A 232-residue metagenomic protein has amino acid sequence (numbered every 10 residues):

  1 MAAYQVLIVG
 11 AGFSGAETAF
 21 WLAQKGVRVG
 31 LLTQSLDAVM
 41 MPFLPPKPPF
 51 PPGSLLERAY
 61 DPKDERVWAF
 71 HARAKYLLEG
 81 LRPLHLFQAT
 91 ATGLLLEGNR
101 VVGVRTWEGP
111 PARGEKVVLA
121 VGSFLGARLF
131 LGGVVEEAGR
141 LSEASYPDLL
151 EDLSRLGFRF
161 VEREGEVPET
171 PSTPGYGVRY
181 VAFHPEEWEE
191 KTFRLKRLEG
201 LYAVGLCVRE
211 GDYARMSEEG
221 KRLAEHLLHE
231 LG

Functional and structural regions predicted by a protein language model:
A2-S14: Beta1/beta-strand and adjacent pyrophosphate-binding region of the FAD-binding site in flavoprotein oxidoreductases
A2-Y4, W107-K116: Core beta-strand elements of the Rossmann-like FAD/NAD(P) dinucleotide-binding domain in flavoenzyme oxidoreductases
F13-S14, L36-D37, G109-P111, F124-L125 (+3 more regions): Short, glycine-/Ser/Thr-/acidic-enriched flexible segments
T18-E97, E108, A120-S172, A203: Conserved N-terminal/central alpha/beta ligand/cofactor-binding core
W21, G133-S142, G205-L231: A conserved FAD-binding loop/helix module that cradles the flavin
K63, V117, L228: Catalytic, metal-anchored helix/loop core of enzyme active sites in primary metabolism
L96-V102, R113, R197-L198: A short, glycine/Asx- and small/polar-enriched loop/turn that sits immediately N-terminal to a beta-strand
T170-R209, R215: A glycine-rich dinucleotide-binding beta-alpha-beta segment and adjacent secondary-structure elements that constitute
